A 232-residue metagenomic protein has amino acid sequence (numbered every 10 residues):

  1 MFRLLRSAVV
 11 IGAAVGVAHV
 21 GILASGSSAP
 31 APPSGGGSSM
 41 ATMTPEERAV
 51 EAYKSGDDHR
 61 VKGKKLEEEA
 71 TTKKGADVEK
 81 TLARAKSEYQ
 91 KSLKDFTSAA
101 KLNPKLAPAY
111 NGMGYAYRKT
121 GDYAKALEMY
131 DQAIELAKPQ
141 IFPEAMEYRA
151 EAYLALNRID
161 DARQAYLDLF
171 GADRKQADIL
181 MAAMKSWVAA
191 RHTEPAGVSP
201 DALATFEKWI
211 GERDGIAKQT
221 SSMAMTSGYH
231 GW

Functional and structural regions predicted by a protein language model:
A31-G37, G171-W232: Terminal, low-structured helical/coil segments at or just beyond the last alpha-helical repeat
V50, P108, F142-E144, D178: Start-of-helix register in tetratricopeptide repeats
P104, K138-Q140, R174: Short coil turns that delineate tetratricopeptide repeat
G112, Y148, A182-A183: Canonical tetratricopeptide repeat
